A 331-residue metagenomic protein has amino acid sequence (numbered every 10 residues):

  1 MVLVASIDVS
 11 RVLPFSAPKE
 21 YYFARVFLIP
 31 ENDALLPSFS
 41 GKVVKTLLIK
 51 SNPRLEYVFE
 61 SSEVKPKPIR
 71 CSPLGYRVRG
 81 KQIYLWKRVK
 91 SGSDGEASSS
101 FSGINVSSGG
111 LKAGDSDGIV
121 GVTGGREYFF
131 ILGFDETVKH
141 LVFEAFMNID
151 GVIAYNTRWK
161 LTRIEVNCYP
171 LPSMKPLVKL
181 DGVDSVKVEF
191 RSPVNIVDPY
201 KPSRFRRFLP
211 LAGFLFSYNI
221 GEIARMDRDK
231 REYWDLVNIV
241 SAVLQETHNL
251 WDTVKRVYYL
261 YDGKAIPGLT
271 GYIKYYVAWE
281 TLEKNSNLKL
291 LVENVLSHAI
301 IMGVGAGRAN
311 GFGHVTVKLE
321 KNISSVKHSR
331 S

Functional and structural regions predicted by a protein language model:
M1-S331: RNA-interacting cores
